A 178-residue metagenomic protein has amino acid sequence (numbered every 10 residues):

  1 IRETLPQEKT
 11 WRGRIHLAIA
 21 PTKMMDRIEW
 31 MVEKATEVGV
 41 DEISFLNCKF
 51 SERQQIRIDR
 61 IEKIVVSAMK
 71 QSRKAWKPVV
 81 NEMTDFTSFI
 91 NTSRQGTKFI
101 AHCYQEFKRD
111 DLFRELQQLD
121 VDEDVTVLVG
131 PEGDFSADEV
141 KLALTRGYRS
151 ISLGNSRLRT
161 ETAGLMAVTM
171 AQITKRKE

Functional and structural regions predicted by a protein language model:
T4-I100: RNA substrate-binding interface of SAM-dependent RNA methyltransferases
A20, Q54, E132, S156 (+1 more regions): Glycine- and other small-residue-rich loops at beta-strand/loop junctions that grip anionic moieties
E29, E33, E37, E132 (+2 more regions): Acidic-residue sensor for enzyme active/binding pockets
D59-I64, Q118, T169-M170: Short, hinge-like loop/turn segments at secondary-structure boundaries
T84-I90, E106-K108, L158: A short acidic, often aromatic-flanked loop/helix-cap motif at beta-alpha or helix-coil junctions that lines enzyme
I100-K141, Y148-L153: Active-site/ligand-binding-proximal alpha/beta "capping" segment
A137-E178: Structured adenosyl-cofactor binding patch, chiefly the S-adenosyl-L-methionine
